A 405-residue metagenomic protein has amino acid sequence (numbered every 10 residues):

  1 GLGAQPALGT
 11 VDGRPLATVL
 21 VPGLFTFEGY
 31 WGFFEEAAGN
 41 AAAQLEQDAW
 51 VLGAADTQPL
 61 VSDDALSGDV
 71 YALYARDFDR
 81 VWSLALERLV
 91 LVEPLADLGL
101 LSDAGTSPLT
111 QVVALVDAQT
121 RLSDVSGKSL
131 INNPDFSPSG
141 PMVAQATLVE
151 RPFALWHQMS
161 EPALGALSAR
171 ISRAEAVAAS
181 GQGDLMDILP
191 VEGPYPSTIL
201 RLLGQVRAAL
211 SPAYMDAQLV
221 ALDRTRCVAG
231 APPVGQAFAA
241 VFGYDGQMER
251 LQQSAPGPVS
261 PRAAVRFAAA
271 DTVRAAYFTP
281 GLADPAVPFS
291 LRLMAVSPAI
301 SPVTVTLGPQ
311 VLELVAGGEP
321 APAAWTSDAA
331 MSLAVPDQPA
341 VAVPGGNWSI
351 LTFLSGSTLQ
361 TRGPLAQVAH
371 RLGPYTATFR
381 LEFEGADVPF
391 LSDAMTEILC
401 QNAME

Functional and structural regions predicted by a protein language model:
G1-E405: C-terminal domain/tail detector
